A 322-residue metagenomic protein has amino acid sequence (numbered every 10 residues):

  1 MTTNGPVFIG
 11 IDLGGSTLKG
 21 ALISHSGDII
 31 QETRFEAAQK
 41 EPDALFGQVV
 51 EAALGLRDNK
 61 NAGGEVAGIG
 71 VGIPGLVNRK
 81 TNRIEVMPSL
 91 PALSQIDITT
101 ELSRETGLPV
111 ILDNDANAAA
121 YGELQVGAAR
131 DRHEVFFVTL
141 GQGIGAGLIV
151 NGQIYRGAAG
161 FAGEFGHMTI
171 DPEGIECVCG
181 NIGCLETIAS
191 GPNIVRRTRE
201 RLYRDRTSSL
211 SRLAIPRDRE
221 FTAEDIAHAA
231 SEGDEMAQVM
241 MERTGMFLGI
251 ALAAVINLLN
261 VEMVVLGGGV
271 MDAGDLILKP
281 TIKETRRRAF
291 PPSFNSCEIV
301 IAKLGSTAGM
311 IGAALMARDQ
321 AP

Functional and structural regions predicted by a protein language model:
M1-G68, V77-R83, T99-L108, Q125-R132 (+2 more regions): ATP-binding/phosphotransfer module of carbohydrate and carboxylate kinases, centering on a glycine-rich
D12, G70-P74, D113, F137-G143 (+1 more regions): Short beta-strand segments
L18-K19, A118-G122, G143-G145, M310: Short glycine/serine/threonine-rich phosphate/pyrophosphate-binding segments that cradle anionic phosphate groups
T33-F35, P88, A158: Short hydrophobic alpha-helix segments
R83-S94: A charged helix-plus-loop insertion that forms the helical arch/lid used to bind and gate nucleic-acid substrates
S89-P91, I111-N117, F137-L140, V300-S306: Active-site nucleophile and cofactor-binding loops and adjacent substrate-binding regions of central metabolic enzymes
D113-G127: Conserved PLP phosphate-binding loop immediately N-terminal to the Schiff-base lysine helix in PLP-dependent enzymes
F161-E164: Structural signature of FAD isoalloxazine-binding scaffolds in flavoprotein oxidoreductases
